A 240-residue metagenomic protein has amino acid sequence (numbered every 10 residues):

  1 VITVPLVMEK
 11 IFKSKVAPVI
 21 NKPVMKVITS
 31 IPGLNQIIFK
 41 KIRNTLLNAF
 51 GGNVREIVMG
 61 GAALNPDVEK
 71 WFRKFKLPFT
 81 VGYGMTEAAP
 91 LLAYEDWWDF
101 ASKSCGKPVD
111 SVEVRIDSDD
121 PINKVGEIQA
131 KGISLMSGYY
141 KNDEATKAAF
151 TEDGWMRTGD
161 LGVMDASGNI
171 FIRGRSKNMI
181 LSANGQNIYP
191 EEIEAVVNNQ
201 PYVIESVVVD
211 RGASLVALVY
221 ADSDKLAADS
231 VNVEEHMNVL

Functional and structural regions predicted by a protein language model:
V1-V4, G61, V114, G168 (+2 more regions): Residue-level signal for inorganic ion chemistry
I2, I11-A101, E113, I204: Gly/Ser/Thr-rich phosphate-binding loop
L6, A62-A63, S134, D224: Alpha-helix/helix-capping structural signal
E9, F100, S137, I170 (+4 more regions): Glycine-centered loop/turn positions within well-structured domains that cap or flank conserved ligand/cofactor-binding
P108, R115, I122-S182: Conserved ATP-binding/catalytic segment of the ANL
L135, N169-N198, K225-E235: Adenylate-forming
A149, E235-L240: Short, intrinsically disordered, charge-balanced linker/junction segments flanking boundaries in proteins
L161, A166, N199-D224: C-terminal boundary motif of the adenylate-forming
